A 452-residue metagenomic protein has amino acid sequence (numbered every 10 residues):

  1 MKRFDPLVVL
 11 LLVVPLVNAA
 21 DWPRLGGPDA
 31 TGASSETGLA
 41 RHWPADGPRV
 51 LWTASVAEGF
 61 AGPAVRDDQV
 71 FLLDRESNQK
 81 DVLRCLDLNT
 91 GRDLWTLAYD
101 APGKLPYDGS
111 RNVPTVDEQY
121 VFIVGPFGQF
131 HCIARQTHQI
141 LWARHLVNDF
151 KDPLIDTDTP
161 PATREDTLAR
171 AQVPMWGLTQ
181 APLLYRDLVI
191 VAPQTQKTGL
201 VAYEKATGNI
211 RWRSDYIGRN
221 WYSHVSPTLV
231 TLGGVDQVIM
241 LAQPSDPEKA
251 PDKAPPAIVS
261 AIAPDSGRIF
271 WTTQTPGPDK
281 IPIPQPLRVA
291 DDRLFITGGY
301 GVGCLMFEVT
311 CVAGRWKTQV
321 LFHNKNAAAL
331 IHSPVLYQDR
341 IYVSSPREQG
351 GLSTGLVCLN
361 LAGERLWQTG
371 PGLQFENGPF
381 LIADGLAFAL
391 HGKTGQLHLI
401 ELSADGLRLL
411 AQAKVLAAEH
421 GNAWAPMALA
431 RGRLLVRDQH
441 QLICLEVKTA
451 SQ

Functional and structural regions predicted by a protein language model:
M1-V8: Bacterial N-terminal signal peptides that target proteins for export
L10-A19: Hydrophobic h-region of N-terminal signal peptides that target proteins for export in Gram-negative bacteria
N18-Q452: Noncatalytic, solvent-exposed loop/strand surfaces of beta-propeller-type extracellular/periplasmic domains
